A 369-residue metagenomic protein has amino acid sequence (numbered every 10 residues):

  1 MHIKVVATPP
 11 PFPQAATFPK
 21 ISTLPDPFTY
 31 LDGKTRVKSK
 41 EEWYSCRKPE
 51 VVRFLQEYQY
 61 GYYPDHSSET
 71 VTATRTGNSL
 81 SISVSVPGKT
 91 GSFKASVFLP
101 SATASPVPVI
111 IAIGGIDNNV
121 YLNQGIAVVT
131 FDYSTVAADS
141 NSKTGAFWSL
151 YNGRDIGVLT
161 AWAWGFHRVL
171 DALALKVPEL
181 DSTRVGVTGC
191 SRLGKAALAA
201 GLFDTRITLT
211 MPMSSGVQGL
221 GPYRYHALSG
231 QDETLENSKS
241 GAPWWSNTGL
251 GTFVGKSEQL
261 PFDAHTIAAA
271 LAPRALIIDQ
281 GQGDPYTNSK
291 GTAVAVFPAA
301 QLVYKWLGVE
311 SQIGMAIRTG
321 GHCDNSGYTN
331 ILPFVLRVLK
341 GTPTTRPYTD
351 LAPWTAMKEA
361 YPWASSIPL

Functional and structural regions predicted by a protein language model:
H2-K94, L99-S105, T205, A272-L276 (+1 more regions): Alpha/beta-hydrolase-fold serine-hydrolase catalytic core, especially in secreted/extracellular enzymes
P100, G115-I116, Y133-V136, C190-L193 (+3 more regions): An acidic- and aromatic-residue-enriched active-site/binding cleft used to recognize and process polar
V109-A112, A127-D132, G186-T188, T208-M213 (+3 more regions): Structural recognition of the beta-strand scaffold that forms the well-ordered cores of secreted hydrolase catalytic
I111-S182, G216-Y225: Cap/lid segment of the alpha/beta-hydrolase catalytic domain
N118-N119, V136-A138, G194-A196, V217-P222 (+3 more regions): Flexible loop/turn segments at secondary-structure boundaries
A161, R168-V169, V187-C190, P212 (+2 more regions): Extended catalytic-interface subdomain
R168-Q231, E236, W245, K256-S257: Primarily recognizes the serine-hydrolase "nucleophile elbow" in alpha/beta-hydrolase and SGNH/GDSL folds
P212-I267, S289-F297, V303-V309: Mobile cap/lid helix-loop segments that gate and shape the active-site cleft of serine hydrolases
